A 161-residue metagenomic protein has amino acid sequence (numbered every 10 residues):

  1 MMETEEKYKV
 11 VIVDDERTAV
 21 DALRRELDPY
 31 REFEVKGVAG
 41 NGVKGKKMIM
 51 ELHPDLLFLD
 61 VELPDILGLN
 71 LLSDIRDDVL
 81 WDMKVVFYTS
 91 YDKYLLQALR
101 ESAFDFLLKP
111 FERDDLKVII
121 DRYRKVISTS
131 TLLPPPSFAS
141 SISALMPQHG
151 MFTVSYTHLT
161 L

Functional and structural regions predicted by a protein language model:
D14, D60: Active-site residues of response regulator receiver
R24, V38-L56: Acidic, metal-coordinating helix/loop segments flanking the phosphotransfer/catalytic sites of two-component signaling
N41, L67-N70: Acidic catalytic/metal-coordinating carboxylates
K47, L69-W81: Short amphipathic alpha-helix used as the core "switch/output" element in two-component signaling
P64: The feature encodes the CheY-like receiver
K109: A Lys-centered signature of the CheY-like receiver
D121, K125-L159: Conserved binding/recognition cores within well-folded domains
